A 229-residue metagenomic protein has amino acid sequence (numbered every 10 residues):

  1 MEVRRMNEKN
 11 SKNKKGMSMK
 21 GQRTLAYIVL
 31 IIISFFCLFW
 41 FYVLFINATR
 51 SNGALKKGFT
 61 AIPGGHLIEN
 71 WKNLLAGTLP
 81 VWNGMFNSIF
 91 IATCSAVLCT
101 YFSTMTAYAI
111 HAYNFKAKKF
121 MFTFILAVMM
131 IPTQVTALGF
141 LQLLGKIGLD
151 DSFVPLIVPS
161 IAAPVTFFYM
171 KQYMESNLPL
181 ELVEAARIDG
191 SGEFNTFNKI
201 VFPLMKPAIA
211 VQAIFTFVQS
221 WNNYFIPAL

Functional and structural regions predicted by a protein language model:
M1-S18: Short, Lys/Arg-rich, polar N-terminal cytosolic tail immediately upstream of the first transmembrane signal-anchor
K14-G16, Q22-L229: A structural signal for multi-pass alpha-helical bundles of membrane permease subunits that mediate small-molecule
